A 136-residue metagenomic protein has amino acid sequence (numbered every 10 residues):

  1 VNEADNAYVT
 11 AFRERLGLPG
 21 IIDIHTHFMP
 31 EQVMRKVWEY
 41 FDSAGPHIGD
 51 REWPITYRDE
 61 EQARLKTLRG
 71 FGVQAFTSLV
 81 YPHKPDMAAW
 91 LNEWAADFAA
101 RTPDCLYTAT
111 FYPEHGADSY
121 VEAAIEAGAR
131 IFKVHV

Functional and structural regions predicted by a protein language model:
V1-V136: Helix-coil boundary/capping segments in enzymes
